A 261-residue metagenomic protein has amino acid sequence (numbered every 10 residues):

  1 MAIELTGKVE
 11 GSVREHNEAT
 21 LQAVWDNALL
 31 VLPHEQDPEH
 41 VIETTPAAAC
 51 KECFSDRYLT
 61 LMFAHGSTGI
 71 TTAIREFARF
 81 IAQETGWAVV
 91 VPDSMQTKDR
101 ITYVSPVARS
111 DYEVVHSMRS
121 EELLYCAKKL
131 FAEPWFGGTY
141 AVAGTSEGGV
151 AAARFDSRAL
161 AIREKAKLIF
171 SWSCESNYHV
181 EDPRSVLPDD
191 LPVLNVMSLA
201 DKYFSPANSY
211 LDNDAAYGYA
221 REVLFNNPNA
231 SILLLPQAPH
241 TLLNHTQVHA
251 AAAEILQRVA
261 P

Functional and structural regions predicted by a protein language model:
M1-D56: N-terminal cap/lid segment of alpha/beta-hydrolase-fold proteins
C50-F54, Y58, G66-R100: Short substrate-entry loop that stabilizes the transition state in hydrolases
M95-S117: Cap/lid segment of the alpha/beta-hydrolase catalytic domain
R109-P134: Alpha/beta-hydrolase active-site loop
K128-L187: Primarily recognizes the serine-hydrolase "nucleophile elbow" in alpha/beta-hydrolase and SGNH/GDSL folds
A166-L234: The feature captures the conserved acid-bearing segment of alpha/beta-hydrolase catalytic domains
N226-P261: C-terminal catalytic histidine-bearing segment of alpha/beta-hydrolase fold enzymes
